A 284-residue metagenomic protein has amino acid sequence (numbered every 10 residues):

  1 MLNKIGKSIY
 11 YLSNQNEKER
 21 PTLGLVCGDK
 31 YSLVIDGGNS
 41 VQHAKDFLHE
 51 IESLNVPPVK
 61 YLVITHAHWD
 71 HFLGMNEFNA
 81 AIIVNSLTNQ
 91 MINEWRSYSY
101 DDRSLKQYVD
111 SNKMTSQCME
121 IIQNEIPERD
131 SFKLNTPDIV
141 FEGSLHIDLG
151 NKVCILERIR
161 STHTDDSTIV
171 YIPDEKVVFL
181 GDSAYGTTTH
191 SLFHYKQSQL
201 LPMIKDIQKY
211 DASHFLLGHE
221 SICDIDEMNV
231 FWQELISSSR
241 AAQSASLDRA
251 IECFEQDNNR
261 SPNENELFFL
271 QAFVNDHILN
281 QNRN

Functional and structural regions predicted by a protein language model:
N3-E50, I169-D182: Conserved beta-strand hairpin/beta-sheet module of binuclear metal-dependent hydrolase folds, prominently
K4, W95-R158: Metallo-beta-lactamase
V34-G38, P58-H68, I83-S86, R158-R160 (+2 more regions): Active-site neighborhood of phospho(di)ester-bond hydrolases with catalytic His/Asp-centered motifs
V41-Q42, A67-L73, N89-I92, H163-S167 (+2 more regions): Active-site environment of divalent metal-dependent phosphoester hydrolases
Q42-T88, Q208-S213: Active-site metal-binding motif and surrounding structural segment of the metallo-beta-lactamase
F78-I83, S198-C253: Divalent-metal (often Zn2+) His-rich catalytic cores of metallo-beta-lactamase-fold enzymes
V153-Q208: Active-site-proximal loop/helix segments of hydrolase catalytic cores
S244-N284: C-terminal regulatory/interaction regions
